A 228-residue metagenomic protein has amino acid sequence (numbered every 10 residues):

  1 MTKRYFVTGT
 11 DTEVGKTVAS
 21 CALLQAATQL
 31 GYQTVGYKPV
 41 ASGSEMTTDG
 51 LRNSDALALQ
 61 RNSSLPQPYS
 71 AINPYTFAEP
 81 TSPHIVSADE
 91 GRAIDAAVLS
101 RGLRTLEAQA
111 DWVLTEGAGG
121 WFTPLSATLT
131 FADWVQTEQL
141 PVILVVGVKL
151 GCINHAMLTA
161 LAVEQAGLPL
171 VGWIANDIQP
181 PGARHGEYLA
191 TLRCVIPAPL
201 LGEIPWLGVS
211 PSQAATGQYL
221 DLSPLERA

Functional and structural regions predicted by a protein language model:
R4, V18-A93, A97, G102-T105: N-terminal phosphate/diphosphate-binding loop that engages ATP/GTP or pyrophosphate donors across diverse enzyme folds
V7: Hydrophobic anchor at the beta1->P-loop junction of P-loop NTPases
V14-G15: Conserved glycine(s) of the Walker
K38, I143-V146, V171-D177: Short internal beta-strands
L99, L103-A127: Switch II (G3) loop of P-loop NTPases
S126-K149: Inter-motif core of Ras-like GTPase G domains
A160-A228: C-terminal lobe/tail of nucleotide-utilizing enzymes
